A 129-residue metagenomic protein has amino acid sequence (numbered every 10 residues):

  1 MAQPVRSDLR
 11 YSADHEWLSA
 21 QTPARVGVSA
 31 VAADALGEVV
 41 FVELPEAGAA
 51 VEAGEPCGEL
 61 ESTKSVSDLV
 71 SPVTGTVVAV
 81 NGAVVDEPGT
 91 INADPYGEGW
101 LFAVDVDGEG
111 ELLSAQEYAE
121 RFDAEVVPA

Functional and structural regions predicted by a protein language model:
M1-P56, G89, A93, G97-A129: Acidic, low-complexity mobile loops and tails
L18, T63, V80-A83: Residue-level recognition of beta-strand microenvironments
P23, S71-T74: ATP/adenylate-binding site constellation spanning eukaryotic-like Ser/Thr protein kinases, ABC-transporter
E61-V70, E87-G89: Short, Lys/Arg- and Gly-enriched loop/turn segments at beta-strand edges
P72, D86, L113: Charged, alpha-helix-enriched surfaces in structured cytosolic catalytic cores of large nucleotide-utilizing machines
T74, V78-A79, V85, N92: Charged, amphipathic alpha-helical coiled-coil/dimerization segments
